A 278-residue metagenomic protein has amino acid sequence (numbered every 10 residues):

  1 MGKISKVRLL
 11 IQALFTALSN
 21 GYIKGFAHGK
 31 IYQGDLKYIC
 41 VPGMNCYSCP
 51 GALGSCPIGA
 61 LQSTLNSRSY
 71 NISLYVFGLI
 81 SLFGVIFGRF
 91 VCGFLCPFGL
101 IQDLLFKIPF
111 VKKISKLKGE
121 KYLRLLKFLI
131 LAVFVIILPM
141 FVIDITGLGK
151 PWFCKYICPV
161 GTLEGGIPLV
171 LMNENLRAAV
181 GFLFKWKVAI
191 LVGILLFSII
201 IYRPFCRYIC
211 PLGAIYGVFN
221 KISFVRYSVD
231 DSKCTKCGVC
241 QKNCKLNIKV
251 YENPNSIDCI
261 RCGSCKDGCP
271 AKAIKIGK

Functional and structural regions predicted by a protein language model:
M1-Y251, I257-K278: Non-ligating segments of multi-cofactor redox enzymes
